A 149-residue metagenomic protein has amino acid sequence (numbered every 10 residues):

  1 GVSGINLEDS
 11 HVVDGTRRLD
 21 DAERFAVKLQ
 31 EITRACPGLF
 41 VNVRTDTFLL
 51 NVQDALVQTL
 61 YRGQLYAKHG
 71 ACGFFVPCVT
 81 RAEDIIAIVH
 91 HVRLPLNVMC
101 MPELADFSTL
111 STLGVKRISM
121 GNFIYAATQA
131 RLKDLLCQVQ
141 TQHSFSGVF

Functional and structural regions predicted by a protein language model:
G1-M120, A126-K133: Alpha/beta enzyme core
G121-F149: Extended, intrinsically disordered, low-complexity segments
